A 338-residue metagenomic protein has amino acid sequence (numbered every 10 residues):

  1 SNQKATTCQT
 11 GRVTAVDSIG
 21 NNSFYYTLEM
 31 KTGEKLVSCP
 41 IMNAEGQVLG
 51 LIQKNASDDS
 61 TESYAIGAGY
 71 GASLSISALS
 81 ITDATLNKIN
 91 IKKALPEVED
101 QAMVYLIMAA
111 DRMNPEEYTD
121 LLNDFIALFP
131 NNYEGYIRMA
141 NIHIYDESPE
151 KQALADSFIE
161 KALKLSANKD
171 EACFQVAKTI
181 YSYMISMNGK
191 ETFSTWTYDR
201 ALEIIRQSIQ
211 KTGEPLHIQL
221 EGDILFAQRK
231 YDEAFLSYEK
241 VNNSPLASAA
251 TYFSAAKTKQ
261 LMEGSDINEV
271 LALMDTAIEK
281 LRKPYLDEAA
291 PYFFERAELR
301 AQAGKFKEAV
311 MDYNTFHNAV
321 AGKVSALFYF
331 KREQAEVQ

Functional and structural regions predicted by a protein language model:
S1-Y25, K31-L36, I52-Y64, L74-A78: Flexible, gly/ser-rich surface segments that form the specificity/activation loops bordering the active-site cleft
L51-D124: C-terminal cap/linker of serine protease catalytic domains
R112, D146-P149, Y183, T195 (+3 more regions): Structural motif corresponding to the intra-repeat A-B loop/turn of tetratricopeptide repeats
P130, A167-N168, T212-G213, L246-A247 (+3 more regions): Short coil turns that delineate tetratricopeptide repeat
G135, E171-C173, H217-I218, T251 (+3 more regions): TPR alpha-solenoid repeat register
